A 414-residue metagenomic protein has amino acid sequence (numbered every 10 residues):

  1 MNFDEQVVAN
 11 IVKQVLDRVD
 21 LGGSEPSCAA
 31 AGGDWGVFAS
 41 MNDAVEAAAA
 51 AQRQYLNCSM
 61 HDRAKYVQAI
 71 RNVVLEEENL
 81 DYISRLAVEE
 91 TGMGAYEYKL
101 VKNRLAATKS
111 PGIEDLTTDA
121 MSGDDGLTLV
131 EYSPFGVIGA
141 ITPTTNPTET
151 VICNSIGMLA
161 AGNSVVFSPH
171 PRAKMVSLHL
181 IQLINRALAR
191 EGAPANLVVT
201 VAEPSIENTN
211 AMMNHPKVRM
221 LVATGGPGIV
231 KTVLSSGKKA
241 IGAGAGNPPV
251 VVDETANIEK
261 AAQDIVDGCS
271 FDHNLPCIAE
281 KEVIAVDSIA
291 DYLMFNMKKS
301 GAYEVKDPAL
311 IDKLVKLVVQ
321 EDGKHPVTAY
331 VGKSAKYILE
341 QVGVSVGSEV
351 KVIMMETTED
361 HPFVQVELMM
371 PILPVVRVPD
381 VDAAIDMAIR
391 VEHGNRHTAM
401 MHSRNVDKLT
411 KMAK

Functional and structural regions predicted by a protein language model:
M1-L129, G157, K299: N-terminal Rossmann-like NAD(P)+-binding subdomain of aldehyde/semialdehyde dehydrogenases
L16-G23, V45, A49-Q52, L56 (+13 more regions): Structural signal for hydrophobic packing residues in well-ordered secondary-structure cores of soluble enzyme domains
W35, V230-E359: ALDH superfamily catalytic-core signature
V37, L56, E254, P374-V378 (+1 more regions): A structural signal for short, well-ordered beta-strand elements
M41, M60, I258, A290 (+2 more regions): Residues at or immediately preceding the N-termini of alpha-helices
L116-K260: Rossmann-like NAD(P) dinucleotide-binding subdomain of oxidoreductase/dehydrogenase enzymes
V344-K414: Conserved C-terminal structural/oligomerization subdomain of aldehyde/semialdehyde dehydrogenase
